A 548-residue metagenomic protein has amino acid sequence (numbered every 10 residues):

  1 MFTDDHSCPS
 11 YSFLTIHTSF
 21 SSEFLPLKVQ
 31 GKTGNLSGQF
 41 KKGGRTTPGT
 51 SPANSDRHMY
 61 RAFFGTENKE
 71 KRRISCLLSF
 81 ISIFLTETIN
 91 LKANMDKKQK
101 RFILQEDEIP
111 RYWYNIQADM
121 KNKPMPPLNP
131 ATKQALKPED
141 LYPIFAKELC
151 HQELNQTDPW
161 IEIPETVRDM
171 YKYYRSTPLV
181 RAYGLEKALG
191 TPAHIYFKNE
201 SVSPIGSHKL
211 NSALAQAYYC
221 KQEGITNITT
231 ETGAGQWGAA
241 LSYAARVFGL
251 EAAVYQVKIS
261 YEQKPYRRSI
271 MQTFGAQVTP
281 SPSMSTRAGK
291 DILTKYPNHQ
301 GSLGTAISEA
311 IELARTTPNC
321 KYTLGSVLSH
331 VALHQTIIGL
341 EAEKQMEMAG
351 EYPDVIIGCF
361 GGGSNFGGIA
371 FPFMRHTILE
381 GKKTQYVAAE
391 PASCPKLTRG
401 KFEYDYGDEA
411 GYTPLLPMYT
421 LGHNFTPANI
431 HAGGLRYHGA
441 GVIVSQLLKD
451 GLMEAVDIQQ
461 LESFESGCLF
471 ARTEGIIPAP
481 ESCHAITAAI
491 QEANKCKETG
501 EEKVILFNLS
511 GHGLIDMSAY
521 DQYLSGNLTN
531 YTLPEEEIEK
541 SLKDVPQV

Functional and structural regions predicted by a protein language model:
K98-G224: Positively charged, low-complexity intrinsically disordered leader regions
W160-E162, S176, I292-H330, I338 (+4 more regions): Active-site/ligand-binding loops adjacent to catalytic centers
N199-L210, I228-W237, L328-V331, I357-G362 (+4 more regions): Active-site nucleophile and cofactor-binding loops and adjacent substrate-binding regions of central metabolic enzymes
S212, C220-I259, Y352-F366, Y386 (+2 more regions): A short, small-residue-rich loop immediately preceding and capping a beta-strand
A215-I225, A239-E251, Q272-T273, A370-E380 (+1 more regions): Alpha-helix C-terminal capping segments
W237-Q300, K396-Y406, M517-S525: Active-site-proximal loop->helix
F360-S364, G368, Q460-S518, Q522-S525: Claisen-condensing/thiolase-fold acyl-transfer catalytic domains that form or cleave C-C bonds in fatty acid
